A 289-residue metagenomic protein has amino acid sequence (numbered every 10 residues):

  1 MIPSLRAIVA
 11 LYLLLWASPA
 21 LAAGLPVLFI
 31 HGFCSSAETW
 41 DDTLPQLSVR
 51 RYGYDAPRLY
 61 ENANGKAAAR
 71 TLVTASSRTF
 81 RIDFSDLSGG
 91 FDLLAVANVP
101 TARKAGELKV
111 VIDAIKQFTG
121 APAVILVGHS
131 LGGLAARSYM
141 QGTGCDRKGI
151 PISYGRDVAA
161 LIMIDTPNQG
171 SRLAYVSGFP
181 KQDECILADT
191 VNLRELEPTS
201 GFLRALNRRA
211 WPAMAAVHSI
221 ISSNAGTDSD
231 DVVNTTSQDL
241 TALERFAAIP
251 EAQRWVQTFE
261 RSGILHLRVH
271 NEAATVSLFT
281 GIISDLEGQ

Functional and structural regions predicted by a protein language model:
M1-V9: Bacterial N-terminal signal peptides that target proteins for export
A17-P19: N-terminal signal peptide c-region/cleavage motif recognized by signal peptidases
G24-L25, A159: Alpha/beta-hydrolase fold active-site loops
L25-P122: Active-site catalytic motif of lipid deacylating hydrolases and related acyltransferases
I30-H31, H129-S130, D165: The conserved beta1-alpha1 loop
C34, G132-G133, N168: Short active-site segment of divalent metal-dependent hydrolases/proteases that encodes the spacing between
E38, L93-N98, A105-G120, M140-Q289: Helical cap/lid subdomain of alpha/beta-hydrolase-fold lipid enzymes that gates access to the catalytic pocket
G128, G132, A136: Gly/Ala-rich beta-loop-alpha elbow adjacent to hydrolase catalytic centers
